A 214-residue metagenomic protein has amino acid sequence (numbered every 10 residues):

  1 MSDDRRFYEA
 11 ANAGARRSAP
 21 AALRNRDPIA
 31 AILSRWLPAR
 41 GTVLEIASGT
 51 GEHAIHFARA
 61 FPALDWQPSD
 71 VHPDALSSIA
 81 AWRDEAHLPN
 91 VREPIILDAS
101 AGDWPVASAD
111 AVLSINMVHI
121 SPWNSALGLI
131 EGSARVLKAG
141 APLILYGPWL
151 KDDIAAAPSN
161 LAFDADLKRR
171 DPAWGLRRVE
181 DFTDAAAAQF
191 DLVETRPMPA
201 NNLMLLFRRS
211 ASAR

Functional and structural regions predicted by a protein language model:
S2-P38: Class I SAM-dependent methyltransferase Rossmann-like catalytic core, especially the SAM/SAH-binding loop
L44, E52-G102: Class I SAM-dependent methyltransferase SAM/SAH-binding core
A47: Conserved S-adenosyl-L-methionine
W104-V112: A short acidic, Gly/Pro-enriched loop at the edge of an enzyme's catalytic core that lines a small-molecule cofactor
I120-S133: A short, conserved alpha-helix within the catalytic core of class I
G140-W149: Conserved beta-strand signature within the Rossmann-like core of class I S-adenosyl-L-methionine
A173-Q189: Short alpha-helix
V193-R214: Core SAM-dependent methyltransferase catalytic element
